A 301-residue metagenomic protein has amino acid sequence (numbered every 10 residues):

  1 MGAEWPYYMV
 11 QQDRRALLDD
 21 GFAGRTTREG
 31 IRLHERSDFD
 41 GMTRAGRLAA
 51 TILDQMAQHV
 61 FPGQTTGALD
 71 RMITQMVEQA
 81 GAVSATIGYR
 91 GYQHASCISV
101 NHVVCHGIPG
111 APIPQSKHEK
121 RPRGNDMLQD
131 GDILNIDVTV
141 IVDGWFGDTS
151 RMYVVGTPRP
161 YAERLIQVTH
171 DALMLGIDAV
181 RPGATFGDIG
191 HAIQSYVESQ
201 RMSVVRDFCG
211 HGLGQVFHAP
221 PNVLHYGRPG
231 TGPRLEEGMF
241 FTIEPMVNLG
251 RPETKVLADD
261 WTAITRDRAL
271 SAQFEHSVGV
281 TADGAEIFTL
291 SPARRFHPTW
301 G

Functional and structural regions predicted by a protein language model:
M1-G301: Active-site neighborhoods and metal-handling regions in enzymes and metal-associated proteins
